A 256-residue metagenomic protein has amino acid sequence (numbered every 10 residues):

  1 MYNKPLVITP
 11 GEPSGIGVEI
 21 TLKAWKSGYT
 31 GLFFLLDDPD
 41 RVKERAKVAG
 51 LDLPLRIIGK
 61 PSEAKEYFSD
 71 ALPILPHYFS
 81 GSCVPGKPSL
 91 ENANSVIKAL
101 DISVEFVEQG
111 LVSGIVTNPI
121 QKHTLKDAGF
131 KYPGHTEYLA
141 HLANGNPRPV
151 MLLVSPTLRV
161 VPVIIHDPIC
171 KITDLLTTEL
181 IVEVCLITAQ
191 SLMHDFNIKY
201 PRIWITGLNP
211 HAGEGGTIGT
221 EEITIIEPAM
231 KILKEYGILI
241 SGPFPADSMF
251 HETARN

Functional and structural regions predicted by a protein language model:
M1-H135, E179-N256: Contiguous, glycine/small-aliphatic-enriched amphipathic segments in soluble metabolic enzymes
L32, D37, K43, P133-V160: A phosphate-binding glycine/aspartate-rich beta-alpha loop in the early core of alpha/beta enzymes
I120-K122, F130, T157-L158, H166-I169: Short acidic/polar capping segments at secondary-structure boundaries
E137-H141, G145-P147, D167-M193: Active-site glycine-rich loop that binds ribose-phosphate moieties when present
